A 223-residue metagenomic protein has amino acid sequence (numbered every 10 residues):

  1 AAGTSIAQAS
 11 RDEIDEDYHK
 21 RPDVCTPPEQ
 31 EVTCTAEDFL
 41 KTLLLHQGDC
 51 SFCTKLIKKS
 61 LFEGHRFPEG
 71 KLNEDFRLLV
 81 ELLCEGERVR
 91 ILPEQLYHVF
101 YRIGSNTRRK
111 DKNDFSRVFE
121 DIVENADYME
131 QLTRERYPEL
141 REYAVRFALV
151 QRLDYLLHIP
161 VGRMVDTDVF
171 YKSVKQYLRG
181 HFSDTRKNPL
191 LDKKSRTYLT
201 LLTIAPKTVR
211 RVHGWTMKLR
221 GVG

Functional and structural regions predicted by a protein language model:
A1-R90, F100-S116: Donor-binding/catalytic cores of nucleotide-activated saccharide and glycerol-phosphate transferases/polymerases
G3-T4, V161-G223: Membrane-interface aromatic/basic loop that binds lipid-linked glycans or pyrophosphate carriers, typified by
I14-E16, A148-Q151: Short amphipathic coiled-coil heptad-repeat segments
T35, D111, Y137, L191-D192 (+1 more regions): Helix N-terminus capping/helix-initiation residues
L45-K55, E130-R141, K193-T200: Noncatalytic linker/hinge segments flanking ATPase motor cores
F52-C53, G86, L92, N106-R108 (+4 more regions): Gram-positive cell-envelope targeting signals
F76, R141-V150: Alpha-helical scaffolds flanking conserved acidic
L96-I103, R109-E139, Q151-F182: Catalytic core of nucleotide-sugar-dependent glycosyltransferases
